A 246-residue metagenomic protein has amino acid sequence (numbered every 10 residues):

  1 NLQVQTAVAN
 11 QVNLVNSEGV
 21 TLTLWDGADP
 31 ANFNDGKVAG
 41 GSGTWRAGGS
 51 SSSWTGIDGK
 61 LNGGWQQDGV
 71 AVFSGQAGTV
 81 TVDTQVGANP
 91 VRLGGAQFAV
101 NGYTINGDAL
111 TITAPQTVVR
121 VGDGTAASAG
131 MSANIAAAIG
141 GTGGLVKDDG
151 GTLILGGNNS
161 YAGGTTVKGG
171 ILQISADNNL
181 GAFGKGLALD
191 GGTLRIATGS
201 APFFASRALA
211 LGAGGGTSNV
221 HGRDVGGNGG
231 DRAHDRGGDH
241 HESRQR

Functional and structural regions predicted by a protein language model:
N1, V100-G102, A136, A176-N179 (+1 more regions): Short, solvent-exposed secondary-structure boundary motifs
N1-Q3, T21, L155, A188-T198: Extracellular beta-solenoid/beta-roll
N1-S17, S51, T55-G56, G75-N89 (+2 more regions): Extracellular, surface-exposed repeat/solenoid domains
T6-N62, T104-A182, L211-R246: Extracellular repeat-rich scaffold modules on cell surfaces
G63-A77, I174: Glycine-rich repeat segments that build the extracellular carbohydrate-interaction surface of secreted and virion
D68-V70, G163-T165, F183-L187, R207: Extracytoplasmic/periplasmic beta-strand context in beta-sandwich domains, especially the cupredoxin/COX2 CuA-binding
A71-R92, Y161, G192-T193, G199-L209: N-terminal extracellular ligand-recognition/capping segment immediately after the signal peptide
